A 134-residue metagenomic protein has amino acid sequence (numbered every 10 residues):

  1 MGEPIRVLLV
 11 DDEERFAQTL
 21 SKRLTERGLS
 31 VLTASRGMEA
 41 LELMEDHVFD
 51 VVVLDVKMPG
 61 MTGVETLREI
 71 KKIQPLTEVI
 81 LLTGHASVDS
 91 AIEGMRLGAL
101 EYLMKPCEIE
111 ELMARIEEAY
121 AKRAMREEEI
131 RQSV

Functional and structural regions predicted by a protein language model:
I5, S35-E39, T62-E65: Acidic catalytic/metal-coordinating carboxylates
Q18-E26: Charged docking surfaces used in two-component/phosphorelay signaling
E42, V64-L76: Short amphipathic alpha-helix used as the core "switch/output" element in two-component signaling
M58: Receiver (REC) domain active-site loop signature in two-component systems and cognate sites in sensor histidine kinases
L100: Short, glycine/charged-rich "phosphate-handling" switch motifs in NTP-dependent and phosphotransfer domains
C107-Y120: C-terminal output helix
A121-V134: CheY-like receiver
